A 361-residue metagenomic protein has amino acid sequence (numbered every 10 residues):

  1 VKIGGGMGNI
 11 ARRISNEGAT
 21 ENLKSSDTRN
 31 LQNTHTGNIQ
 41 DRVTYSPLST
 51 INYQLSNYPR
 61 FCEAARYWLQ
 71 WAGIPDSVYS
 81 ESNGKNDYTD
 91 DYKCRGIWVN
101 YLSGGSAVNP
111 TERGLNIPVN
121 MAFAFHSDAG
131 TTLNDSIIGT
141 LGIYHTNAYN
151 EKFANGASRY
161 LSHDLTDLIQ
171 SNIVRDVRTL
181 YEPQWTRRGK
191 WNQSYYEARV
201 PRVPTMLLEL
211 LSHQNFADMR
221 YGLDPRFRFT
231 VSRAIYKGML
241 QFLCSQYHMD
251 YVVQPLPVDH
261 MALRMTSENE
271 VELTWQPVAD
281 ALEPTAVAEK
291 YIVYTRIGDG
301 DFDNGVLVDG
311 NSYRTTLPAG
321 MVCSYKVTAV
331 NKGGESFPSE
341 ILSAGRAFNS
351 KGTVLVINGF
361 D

Functional and structural regions predicted by a protein language model:
V1-D27, L31, H35-I138: Catalytic-core regions of hydrolytic enzymes
K2, E340-D361: Aromatic-Pro/Gly-enriched surface loop or interdomain linker that acts as a lid/target-recognition segment
S106, M121-E151, Y181-H248: Active-site-adjacent mobile loop/cap segments within catalytic or ligand-binding domains
S158-W191: Active-site-adjacent substrate-binding region of metalloamidase/peptidase-like peptide-processing proteins
N269-T285: Conserved aromatic anchor
E289-V293: Short beta-strand elements bearing conserved aromatic residues within extracellular beta-rich modules
D303-G310: Short beta-strand segments within Ig-like beta-sandwich modules, predominantly Fibronectin type-III
R314-E335: Beta-strand-rich modules
